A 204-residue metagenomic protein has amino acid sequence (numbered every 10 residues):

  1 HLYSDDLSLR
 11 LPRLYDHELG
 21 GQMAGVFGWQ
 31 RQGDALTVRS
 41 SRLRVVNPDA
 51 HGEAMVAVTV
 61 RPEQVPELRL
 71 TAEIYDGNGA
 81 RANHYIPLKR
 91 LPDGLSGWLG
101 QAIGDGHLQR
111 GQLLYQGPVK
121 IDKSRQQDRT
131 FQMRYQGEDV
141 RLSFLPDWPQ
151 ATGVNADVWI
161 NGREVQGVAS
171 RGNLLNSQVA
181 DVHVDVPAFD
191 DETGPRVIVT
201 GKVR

Functional and structural regions predicted by a protein language model:
H1-V45, E67-L142, V158, P187-R204: Extended amphipathic, helix-rich lipid-handling scaffolds
P12-L14, S41-L43, A57, D147 (+1 more regions): Surface loops and adjacent helix of pleckstrin homology
G20-Q22, L36-V38, P149-T152, V165 (+1 more regions): Short solvent-exposed loop/turn micro-motifs enriched in small/polar/acidic residues
V38-S40, H51-E53, R110, G167-A169 (+1 more regions): Hydrophobic residues on conserved beta-strands that form the core of alpha/beta folds
V46-H51, L145-W148, L175-Q178: Solvent-exposed loop/turn segments connecting transmembrane beta-strands in outer-membrane beta-barrel proteins
P48, A54-P62: Polar/acidic, low-complexity leader/linker segments enriched in S/T/G and N/D
D128-T130, A151-G153, L175: Short "repeat-start/strand-capping" segments in structured domains, especially the N-termini of parallel beta-helix
T130-Q132, D157-V165, S170: Signature of soluble extracytoplasmic/periplasmic domains of secreted precursors and cell-surface proteins
